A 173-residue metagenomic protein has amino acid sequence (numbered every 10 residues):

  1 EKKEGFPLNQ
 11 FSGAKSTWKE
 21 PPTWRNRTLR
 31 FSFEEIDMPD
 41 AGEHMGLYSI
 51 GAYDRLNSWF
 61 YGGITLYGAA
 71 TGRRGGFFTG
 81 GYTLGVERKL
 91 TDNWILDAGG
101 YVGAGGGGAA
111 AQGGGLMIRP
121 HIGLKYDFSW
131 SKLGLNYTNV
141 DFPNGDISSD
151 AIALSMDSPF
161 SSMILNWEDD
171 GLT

Functional and structural regions predicted by a protein language model:
K2-W18, R27-F33, S148-T173: Outer-membrane beta-barrel "beta-signal"
P7-A14, R27, H44-Y48, R74-G80 (+2 more regions): Residues that define the transmembrane beta-barrel architecture of outer-membrane proteins
G13-S16, I50-D54, Y82-V86, I122-Y126 (+1 more regions): Residues on the lipid-exposed face of transmembrane beta-strands in outer-membrane beta-barrel proteins
K19-T71, T138, T173: Conserved small-residue-rich
R27-L29, S58-I64, K89-L96, Y126-L135 (+1 more regions): Repeated loop/turn-to-beta-strand initiation elements of outer-membrane beta-barrel proteins
F33-P39, L66-G72, V86-R88, V102-G108 (+3 more regions): Transmembrane beta-strands of outer-membrane beta-barrel pores
Y53-G108: Gram-negative (and chloroplast) outer-membrane scaffold detector with strong preference for beta-barrel transmembrane
M117, H121-D146, A151: Gram-negative outer-membrane beta-barrel domains
